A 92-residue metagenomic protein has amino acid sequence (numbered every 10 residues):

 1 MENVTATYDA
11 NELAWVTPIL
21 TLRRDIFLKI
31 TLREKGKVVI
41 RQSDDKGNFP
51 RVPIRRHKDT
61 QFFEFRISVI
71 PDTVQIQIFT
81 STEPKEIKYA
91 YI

Functional and structural regions predicted by a protein language model:
V4-T7, K46-D59: Solvent-exposed serine/threonine-rich low-complexity stretches and specific carbohydrate-binding patches
V16-T17, F49: Short Trp-Ser/Thr-centered turn/loop motifs at beta-strand boundaries
P18-L20, R55-P71: Beta-sandwich interaction modules
I19-E34: Extra-cytoplasmic beta-strand recognition segments
R24-L28, I67-T82: Noncatalytic modules at the cell exterior or secretory-pathway interfaces, chiefly beta-strand-rich lectin/adhesion
K35-N48: Short, surface-exposed beta-strand/strand-loop-strand elements in extracellular ectodomains
I40, T82-I92: Exposed low-complexity, polar/acidic, P/S/T/G-rich flexible segments that act as propeptides, protease-susceptible
